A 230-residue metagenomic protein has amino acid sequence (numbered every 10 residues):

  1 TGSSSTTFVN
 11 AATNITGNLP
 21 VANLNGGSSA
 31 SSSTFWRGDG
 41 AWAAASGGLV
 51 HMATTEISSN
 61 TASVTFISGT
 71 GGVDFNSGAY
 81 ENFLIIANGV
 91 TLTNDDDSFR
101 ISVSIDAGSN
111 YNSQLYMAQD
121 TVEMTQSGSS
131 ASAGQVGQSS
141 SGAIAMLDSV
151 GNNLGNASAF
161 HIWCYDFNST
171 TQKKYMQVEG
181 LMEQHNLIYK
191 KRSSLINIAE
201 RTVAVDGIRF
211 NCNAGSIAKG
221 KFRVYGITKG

Functional and structural regions predicted by a protein language model:
T1, F35-R37: Small-residue hinge/turn detector
T1-S3, G230: Short, intrinsically disordered N-terminal pre-domain segments
S3-V9, A43-G48: Intrinsic-disorder/low-complexity linker and hinge segments
N10-A12, G27: Tandem-repeat/low-complexity and Cys-motif detector
A12, T16, V21, S32-S33: Disulfide-stabilized extracellular ectodomain repeats and their linkers
N18, N25-S29, G38-G230: Surface-exposed molecular-recognition determinants
